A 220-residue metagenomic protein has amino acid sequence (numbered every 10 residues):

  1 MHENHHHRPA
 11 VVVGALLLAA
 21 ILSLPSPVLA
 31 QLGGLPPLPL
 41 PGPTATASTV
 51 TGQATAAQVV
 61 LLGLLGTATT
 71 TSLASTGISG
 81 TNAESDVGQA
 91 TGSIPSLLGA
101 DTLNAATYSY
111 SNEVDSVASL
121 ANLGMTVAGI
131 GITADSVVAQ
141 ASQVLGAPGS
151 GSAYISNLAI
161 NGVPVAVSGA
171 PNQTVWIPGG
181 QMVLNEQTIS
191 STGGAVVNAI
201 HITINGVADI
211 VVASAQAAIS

Functional and structural regions predicted by a protein language model:
M1-N4, L32: N-terminal acidic, proline/glycine-rich, low-complexity intrinsically disordered segments
E3-V13: Bacterial N-terminal signal peptides that target proteins for export
V12-G14, L29, T51: N-terminal non-cleavable signal-anchor helices
G14-L24: Bacterial N-terminal signal peptides
L24-A30: Bacterial Sec-dependent signal peptides at the C-terminal "C-region" and cleavage site
Q31-S220: Extended, solvent-exposed, non-transmembrane regions
